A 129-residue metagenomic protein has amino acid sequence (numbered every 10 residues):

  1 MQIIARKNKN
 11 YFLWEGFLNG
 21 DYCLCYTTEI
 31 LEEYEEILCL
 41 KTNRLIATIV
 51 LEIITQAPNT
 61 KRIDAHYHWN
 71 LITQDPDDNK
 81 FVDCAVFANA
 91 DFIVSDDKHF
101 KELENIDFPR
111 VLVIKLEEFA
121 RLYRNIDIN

Functional and structural regions predicted by a protein language model:
M1-Y26: Short, well-structured N-terminal submotif of metal-dependent ribonuclease cores
I4, L38, E104-D107: Short, flexible helix/strand-to-coil boundary loops that buttress conserved ligand/catalytic motifs in alpha/beta
G16, I54, C84, N105: Hydrophobic/aromatic ligand-binding patch that stacks against planar heteroaromatic rings of cofactors or nucleotides
L18-D21, C25-H68: PIN-domain endoribonuclease scaffold, especially VapC-family toxins
Y22, T60, D91, P109-V111: A structural micro-motif
E32-E33, H68-I72, E118-R124: A short acidic, often aromatic-flanked loop/helix-cap motif at beta-alpha or helix-coil junctions that lines enzyme
N59-I93, K98, E102: Active-site neighborhoods of divalent-metal-dependent phosphate/nucleic-acid chemistry enzymes
K98-N129: Acidic, PIN/NYN-like endoribonuclease modules and their adjacent C-terminal/linker elements
